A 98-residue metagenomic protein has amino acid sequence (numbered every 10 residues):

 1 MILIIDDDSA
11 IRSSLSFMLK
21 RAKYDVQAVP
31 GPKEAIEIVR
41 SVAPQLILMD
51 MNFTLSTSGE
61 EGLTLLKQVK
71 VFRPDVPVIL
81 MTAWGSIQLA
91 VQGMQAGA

Functional and structural regions predicted by a protein language model:
I5-D6, V29, I47: Conserved sequence signature across two-component system core domains
D8, N52-T57, P77: The short loop immediately C-terminal to the conserved phospho-acceptor aspartate in CheY-like receiver
S9-Q27, K33: Two-component/phosphorelay signaling modules centered on CheY-like receiver
Y24, R40-V42, Q68-D75, A96: Conserved phosphotransfer cores of two-component systems
E37, S58-P74, Q92: Short amphipathic alpha-helix used as the core "switch/output" element in two-component signaling
V42-L48, N52-F53: Active-site beta3 strand of CheY-like receiver
F72, W84-G85: Short, conserved "switch-loop" micro-motifs in signal-transduction and mechanochemical regulators
